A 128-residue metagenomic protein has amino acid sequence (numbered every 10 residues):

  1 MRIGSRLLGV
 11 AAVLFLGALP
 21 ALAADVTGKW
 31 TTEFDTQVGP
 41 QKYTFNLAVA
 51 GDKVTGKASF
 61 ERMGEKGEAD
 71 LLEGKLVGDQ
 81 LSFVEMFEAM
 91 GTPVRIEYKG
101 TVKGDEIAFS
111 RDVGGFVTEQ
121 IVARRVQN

Functional and structural regions predicted by a protein language model:
M1-A11: Bacterial N-terminal signal peptides that target proteins for export
V13-L16, T32: Hydrophobic alpha-helical segments of integral membrane proteins
L19-A23: Sec/Tat signal peptide C-region and signal peptidase I cleavage site
A24-N128: Central antiparallel beta-sheet cores of small beta-barrel/beta-sandwich binding domains
